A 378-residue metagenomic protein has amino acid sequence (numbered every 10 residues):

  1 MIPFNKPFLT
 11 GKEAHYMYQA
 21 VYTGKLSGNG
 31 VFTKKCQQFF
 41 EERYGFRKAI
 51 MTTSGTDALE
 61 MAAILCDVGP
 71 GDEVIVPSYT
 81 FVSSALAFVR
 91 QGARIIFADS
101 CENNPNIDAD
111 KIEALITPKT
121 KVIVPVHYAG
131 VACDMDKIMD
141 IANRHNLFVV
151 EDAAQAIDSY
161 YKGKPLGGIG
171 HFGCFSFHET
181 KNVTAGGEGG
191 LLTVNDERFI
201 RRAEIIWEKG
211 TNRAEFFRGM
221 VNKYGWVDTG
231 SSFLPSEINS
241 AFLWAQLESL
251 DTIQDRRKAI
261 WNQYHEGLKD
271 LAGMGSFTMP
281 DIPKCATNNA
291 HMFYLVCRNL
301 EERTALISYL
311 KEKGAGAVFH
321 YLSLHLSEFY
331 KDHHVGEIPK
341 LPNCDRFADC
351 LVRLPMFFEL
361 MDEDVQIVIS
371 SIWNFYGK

Functional and structural regions predicted by a protein language model:
M1-L26, G225-V227, P355: N-terminal "arm"/small-domain region of PLP-dependent enzymes with the aminotransferase-like
L26-E73, L86-Q91, F97-D99, K164: Phosphate-binding glycine-rich loop
T33-Q38, R43-A49, D110, A114 (+5 more regions): PLP-dependent aminotransferase class I/II
I50, I75, I96, V149-V150 (+3 more regions): Structural detector of well-ordered beta-strand residues that form the stable sheet scaffold of enzyme domains
M51, V76, F97, L192 (+1 more regions): Conserved SAM-binding loop
I64-A153, Y160: PLP-dependent aminotransferase-like
E151-G186, E215-F217, N222-V227: Conserved active-site segment immediately N-terminal to the catalytic lysine that forms the internal aldimine
G168-N212, E237: Active-site PLP attachment segment
